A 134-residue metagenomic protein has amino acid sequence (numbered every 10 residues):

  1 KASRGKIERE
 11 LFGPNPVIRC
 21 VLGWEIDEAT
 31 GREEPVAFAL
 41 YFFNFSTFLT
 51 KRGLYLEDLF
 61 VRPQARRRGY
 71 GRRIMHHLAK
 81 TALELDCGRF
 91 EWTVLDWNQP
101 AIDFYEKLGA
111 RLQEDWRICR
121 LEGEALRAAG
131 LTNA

Functional and structural regions predicted by a protein language model:
K1-E10: Conserved GNAT-fold acetyl-CoA-binding loop/helix
R9-L22, Y55: A short helix-loop-beta-strand connector motif used in the catalytic cores of GNAT acetyltransferases and, in some
V17-A39, R62: Conserved beta-hairpin
A39-F48: A conserved beta-strand-loop-helix scaffold within acyl/acetyltransferase catalytic domains
K51-P63: Conserved acetyl-CoA binding element of GNAT-fold acetyltransferases
A65, G69-H77: Conserved acetyl-CoA pyrophosphate-binding loop and the N-cap/start of the following alpha-helix in GNAT-like
M75, A82-V94: Conserved GNAT acetyl-CoA-binding A-motif
E91-L95, I102, E106, R111-R127: Conserved catalytic-core motifs of GNAT/GCN5-like acyltransferases
